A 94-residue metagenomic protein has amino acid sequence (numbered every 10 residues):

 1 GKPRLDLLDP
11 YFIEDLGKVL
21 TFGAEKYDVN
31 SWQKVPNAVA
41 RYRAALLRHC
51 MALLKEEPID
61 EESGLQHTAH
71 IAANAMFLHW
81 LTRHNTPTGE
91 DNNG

Functional and structural regions predicted by a protein language model:
G1-G94: Intrinsically disordered, low-complexity regulatory regions that flank transcription factor DNA-binding cores
